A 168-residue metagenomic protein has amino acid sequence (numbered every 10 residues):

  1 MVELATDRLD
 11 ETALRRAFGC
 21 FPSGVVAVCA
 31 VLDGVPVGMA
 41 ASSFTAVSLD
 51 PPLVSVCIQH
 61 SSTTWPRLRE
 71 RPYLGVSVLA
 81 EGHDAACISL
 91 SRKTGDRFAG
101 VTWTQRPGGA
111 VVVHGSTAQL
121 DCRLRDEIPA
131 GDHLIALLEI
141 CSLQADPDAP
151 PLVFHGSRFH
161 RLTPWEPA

Functional and structural regions predicted by a protein language model:
M1-A168: Basic, polyanion-binding surface patches
